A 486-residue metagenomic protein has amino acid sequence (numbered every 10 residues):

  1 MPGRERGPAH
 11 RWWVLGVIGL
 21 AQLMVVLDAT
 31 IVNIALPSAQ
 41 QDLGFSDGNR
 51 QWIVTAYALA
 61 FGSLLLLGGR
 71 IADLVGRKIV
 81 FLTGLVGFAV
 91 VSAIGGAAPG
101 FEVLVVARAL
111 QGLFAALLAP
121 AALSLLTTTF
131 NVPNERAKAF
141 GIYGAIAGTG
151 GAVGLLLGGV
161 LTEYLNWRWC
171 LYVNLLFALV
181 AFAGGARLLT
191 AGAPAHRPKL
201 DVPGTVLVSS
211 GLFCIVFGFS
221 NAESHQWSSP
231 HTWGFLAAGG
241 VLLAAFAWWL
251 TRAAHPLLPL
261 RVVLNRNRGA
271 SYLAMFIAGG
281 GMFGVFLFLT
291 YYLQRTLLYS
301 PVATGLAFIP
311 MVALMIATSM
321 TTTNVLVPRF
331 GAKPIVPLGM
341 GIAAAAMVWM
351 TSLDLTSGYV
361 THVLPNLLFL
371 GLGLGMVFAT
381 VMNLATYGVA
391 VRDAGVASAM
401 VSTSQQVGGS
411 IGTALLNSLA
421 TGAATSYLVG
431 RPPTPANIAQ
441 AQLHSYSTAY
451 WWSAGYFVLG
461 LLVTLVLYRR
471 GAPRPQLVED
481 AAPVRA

Functional and structural regions predicted by a protein language model:
M1-H10, A436-N437, L467-A486: Intrinsic disorder in cytosolic terminal tails and internal cytosolic loops of multi-pass membrane transporters
M1-R187, T321, F330, V336 (+3 more regions): Transmembrane-helix bundle of Major Facilitator Superfamily
R4-E5, F182-S209, T251-R266, T323 (+3 more regions): Flexible interhelical linker loops that connect adjacent transmembrane helices in multi-pass membrane transporters
W12-A60, N166, P203, S228-F235 (+4 more regions): Transmembrane core module of solute transporters
A39-Q40, I71-A72, L157-L165, F219 (+4 more regions): Interfacial helix-cap and linker-helix signal at transmembrane-aqueous boundaries of multi-pass secondary transporters
L64, V75-L85, A98-E102, V106 (+4 more regions): C-terminal module of multi-pass small-molecule transporters
P120, A147-G159, L212, L287 (+1 more regions): Glycine/proline-centered helix-kink
L123, L175-P194, S209-N221, A238-A253 (+1 more regions): C-terminal membrane-cytosol helix-exit motif in multi-pass small-molecule transporters
